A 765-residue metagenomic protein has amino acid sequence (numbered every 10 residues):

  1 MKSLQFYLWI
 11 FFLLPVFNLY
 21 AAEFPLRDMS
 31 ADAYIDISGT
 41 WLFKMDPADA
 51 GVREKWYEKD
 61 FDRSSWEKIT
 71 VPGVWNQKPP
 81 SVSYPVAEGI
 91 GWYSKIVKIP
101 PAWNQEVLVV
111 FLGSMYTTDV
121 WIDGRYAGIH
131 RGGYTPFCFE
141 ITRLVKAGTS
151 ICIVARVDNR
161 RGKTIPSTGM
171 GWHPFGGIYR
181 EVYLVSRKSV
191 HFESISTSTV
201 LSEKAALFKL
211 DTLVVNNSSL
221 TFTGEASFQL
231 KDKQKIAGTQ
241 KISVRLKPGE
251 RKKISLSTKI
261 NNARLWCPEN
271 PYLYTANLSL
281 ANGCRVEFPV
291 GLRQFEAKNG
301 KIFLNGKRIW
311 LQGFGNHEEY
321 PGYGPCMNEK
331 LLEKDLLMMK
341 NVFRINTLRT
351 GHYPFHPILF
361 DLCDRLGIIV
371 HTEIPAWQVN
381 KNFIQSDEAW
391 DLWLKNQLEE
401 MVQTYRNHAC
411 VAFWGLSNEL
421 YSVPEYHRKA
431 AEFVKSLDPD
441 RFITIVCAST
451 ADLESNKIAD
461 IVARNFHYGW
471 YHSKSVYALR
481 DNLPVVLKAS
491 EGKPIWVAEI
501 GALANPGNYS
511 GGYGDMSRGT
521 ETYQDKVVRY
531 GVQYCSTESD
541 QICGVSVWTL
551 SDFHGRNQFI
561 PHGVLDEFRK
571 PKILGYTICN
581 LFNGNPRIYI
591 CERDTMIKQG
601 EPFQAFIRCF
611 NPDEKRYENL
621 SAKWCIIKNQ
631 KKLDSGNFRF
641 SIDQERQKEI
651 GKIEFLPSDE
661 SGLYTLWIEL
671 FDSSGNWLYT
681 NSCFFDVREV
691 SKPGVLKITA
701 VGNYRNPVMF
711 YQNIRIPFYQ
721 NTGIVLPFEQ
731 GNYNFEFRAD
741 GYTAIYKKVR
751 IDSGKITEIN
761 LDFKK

Functional and structural regions predicted by a protein language model:
Y20-K78, C152, R156, G162 (+2 more regions): Accessory carbohydrate-binding/adhesion or oligomerization-edge regions at the termini of glycan-active proteins
R27-D28, F43-D46, S83, E88-S194 (+5 more regions): Accessory beta-strand-rich segments of carbohydrate-active enzymes
M29, A33-W56, S114, P174-G177 (+6 more regions): Substrate-binding clefts and catalytic carboxylate motifs of secreted carbohydrate-active enzymes
I122, A206-V244, I254, P602-R639 (+4 more regions): Beta-strand-rich binding/interaction modules
Y134-T142, C152, G162-F175, R293-S473 (+2 more regions): Active-site mouth of glycoside hydrolases
K146-G148, L213-K298: Extended acidic/polar, glycine-enriched regions that form or flank non-catalytic beta-rich accessory modules
T258-A263, N721-N734, A739-G741: Short Pro-Gly-centered beta-turn/loop motif in secreted/extracellular proteins
Y274, D740-K764: Structured interaction patches on ligand/partner-binding surfaces of diverse proteins
